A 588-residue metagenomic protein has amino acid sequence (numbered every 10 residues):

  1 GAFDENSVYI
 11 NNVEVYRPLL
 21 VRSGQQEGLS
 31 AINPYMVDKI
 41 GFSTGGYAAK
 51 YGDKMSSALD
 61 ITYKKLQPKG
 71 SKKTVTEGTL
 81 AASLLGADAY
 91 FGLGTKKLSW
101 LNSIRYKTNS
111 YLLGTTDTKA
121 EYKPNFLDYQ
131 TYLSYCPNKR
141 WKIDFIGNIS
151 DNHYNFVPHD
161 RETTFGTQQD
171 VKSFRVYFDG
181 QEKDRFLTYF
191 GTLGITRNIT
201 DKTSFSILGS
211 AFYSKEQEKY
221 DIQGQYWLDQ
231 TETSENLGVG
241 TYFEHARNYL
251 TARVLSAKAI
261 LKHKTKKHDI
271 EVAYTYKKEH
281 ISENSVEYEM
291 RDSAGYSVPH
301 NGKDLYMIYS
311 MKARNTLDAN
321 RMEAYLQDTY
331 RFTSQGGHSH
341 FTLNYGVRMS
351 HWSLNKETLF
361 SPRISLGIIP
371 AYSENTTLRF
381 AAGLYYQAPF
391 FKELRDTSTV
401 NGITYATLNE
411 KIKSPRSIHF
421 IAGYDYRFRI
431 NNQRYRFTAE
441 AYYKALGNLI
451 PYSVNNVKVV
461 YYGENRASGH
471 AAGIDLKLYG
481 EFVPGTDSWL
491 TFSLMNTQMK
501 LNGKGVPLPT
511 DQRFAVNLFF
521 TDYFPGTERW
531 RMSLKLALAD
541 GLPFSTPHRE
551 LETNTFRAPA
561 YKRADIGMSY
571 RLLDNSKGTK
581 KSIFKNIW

Functional and structural regions predicted by a protein language model:
Y9, G24-S30, G45, K50-E77: N-terminal periplasmic accessory domains that precede and gate Gram-negative outer-membrane beta-barrel machines
E14-F42: Short acidic/polar hinge/loop motifs at secondary-structure boundaries that mediate gating or recognition
P68, G94-D184, Y220, N448: Periplasmic-side early beta-strands and strand-to-turn transitions of outer-membrane beta-barrels
G92, S134, I418-F420, L494 (+1 more regions): Conserved C-terminal beta-signal and adjacent last beta-strands/turns of outer-membrane beta-barrel proteins
C136-N152, Q181-N355, T438-A441, W489: Face-selective signature of the C-terminal outer-membrane beta-barrel domain
S206-S210, K411-N465, H470, W588: Membrane-embedded beta-barrel scaffold of Gram-negative outer-membrane proteins
A252-V254, K267, T275, K312-K444 (+1 more regions): Structural signature of Gram-negative outer-membrane beta-barrels, strongest in the C-terminal barrel of TonB-dependent
G336-G337, Y442-A445, Y462-S545: Gram-negative outer-membrane beta-barrel transporters
